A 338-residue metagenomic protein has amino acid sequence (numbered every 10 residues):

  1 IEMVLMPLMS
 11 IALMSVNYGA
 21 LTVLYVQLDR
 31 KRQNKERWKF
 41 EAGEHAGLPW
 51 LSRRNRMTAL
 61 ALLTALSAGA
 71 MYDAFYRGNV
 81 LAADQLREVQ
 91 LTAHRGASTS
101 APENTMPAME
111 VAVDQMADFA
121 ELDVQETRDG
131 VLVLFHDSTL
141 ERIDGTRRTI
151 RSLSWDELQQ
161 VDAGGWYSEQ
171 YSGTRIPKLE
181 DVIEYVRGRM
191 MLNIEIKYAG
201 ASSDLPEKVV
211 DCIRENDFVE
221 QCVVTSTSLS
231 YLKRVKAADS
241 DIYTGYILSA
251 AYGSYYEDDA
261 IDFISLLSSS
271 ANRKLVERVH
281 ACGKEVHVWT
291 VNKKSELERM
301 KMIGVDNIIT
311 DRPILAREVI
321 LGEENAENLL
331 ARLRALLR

Functional and structural regions predicted by a protein language model:
I1-R32: Hydrophobic alpha-helical segments
K31-H45: Juxtamembrane inter-helical linkers in multi-pass membrane proteins
E41-G78: Internal/C-terminal transmembrane anchor helices
A70-G78, Y246-R338: C-terminal active-site rim and adjoining tail of enzyme catalytic domains
A74-R128: Membrane-interface segments at or immediately adjacent to transmembrane helices that form the boundary between
E88-T92, F119, M191-N193, Q221-V224 (+4 more regions): Structural preference for beta-strand elements that scaffold enzyme active sites
A101-V111, P177-V182, P206, I247-E257 (+1 more regions): Short, acidic/polar
H136-Y243, L266, H280-C282, L336-L337: Metal-dependent phosphodiesterase/phospholipase catalytic core, i.e., the His/Asp/Glu-rich active-site region
